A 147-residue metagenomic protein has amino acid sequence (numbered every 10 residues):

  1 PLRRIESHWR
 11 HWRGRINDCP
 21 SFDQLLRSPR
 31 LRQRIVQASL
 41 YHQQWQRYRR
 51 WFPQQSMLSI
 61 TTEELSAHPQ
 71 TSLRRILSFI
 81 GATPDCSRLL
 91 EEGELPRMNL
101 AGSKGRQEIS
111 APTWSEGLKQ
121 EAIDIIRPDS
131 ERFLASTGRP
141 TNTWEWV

Functional and structural regions predicted by a protein language model:
P1-L40, L89-S115: Lumenal/extracellular "mature" regions of secretory-pathway glycan-modifying transferases
L2, L26, L73-R74, L134: Generic structural signal for individual residues within well-ordered alpha-helical segments across diverse proteins
V36, Q46-E131, R139-V147: The conserved 3'-phosphoadenosine-5'-phosphosulfate
Q43: Active-site glycine-rich loop that binds ribose-phosphate moieties when present
